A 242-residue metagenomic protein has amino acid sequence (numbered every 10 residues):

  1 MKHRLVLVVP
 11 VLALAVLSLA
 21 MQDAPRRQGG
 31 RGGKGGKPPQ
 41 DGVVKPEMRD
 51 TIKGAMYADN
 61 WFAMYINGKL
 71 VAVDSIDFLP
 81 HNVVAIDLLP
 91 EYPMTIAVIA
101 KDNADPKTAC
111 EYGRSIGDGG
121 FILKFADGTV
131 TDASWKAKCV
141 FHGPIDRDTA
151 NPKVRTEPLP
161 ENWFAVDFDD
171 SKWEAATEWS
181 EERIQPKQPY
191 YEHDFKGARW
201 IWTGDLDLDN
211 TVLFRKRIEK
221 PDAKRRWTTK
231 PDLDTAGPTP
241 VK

Functional and structural regions predicted by a protein language model:
M1-L5: Positively charged n-region of N-terminal signal peptides that target proteins for export
V8-S18: Bacterial N-terminal signal peptides
D23-A72, N82-K242: Beta-strand-rich recognition domains
S75-I76: Short clusters of small/polar residues that mark proteolytic maturation junctions
